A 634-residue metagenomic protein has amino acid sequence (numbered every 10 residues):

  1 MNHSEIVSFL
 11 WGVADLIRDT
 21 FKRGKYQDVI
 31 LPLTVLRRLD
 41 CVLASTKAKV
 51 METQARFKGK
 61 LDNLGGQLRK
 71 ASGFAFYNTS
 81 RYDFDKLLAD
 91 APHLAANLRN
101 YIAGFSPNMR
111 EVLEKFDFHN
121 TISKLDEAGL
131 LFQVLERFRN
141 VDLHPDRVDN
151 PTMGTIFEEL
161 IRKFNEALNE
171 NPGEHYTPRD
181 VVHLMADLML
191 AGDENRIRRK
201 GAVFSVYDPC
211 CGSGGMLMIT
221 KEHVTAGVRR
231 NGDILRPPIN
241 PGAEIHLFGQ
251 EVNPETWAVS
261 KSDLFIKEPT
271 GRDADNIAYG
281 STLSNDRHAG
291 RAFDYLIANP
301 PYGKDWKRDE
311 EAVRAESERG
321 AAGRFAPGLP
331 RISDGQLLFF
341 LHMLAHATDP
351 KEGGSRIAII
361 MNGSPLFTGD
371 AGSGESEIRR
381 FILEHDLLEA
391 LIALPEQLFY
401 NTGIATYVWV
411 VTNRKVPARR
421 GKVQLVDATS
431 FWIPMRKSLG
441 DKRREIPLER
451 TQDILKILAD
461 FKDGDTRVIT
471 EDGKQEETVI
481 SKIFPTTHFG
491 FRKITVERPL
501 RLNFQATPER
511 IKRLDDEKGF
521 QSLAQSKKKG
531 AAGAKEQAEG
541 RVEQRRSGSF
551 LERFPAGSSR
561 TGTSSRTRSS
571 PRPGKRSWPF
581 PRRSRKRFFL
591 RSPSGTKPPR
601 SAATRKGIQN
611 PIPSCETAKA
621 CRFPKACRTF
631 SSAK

Functional and structural regions predicted by a protein language model:
M1-E194, E268, R272, N276-T282 (+3 more regions): Non-catalytic, mostly N-terminal accessory regions of nucleic-acid modification and defense proteins
F9, L16, K25-R38, P254 (+2 more regions): Conserved Class I SAM-dependent methyltransferase catalytic core
T20, K307-E316, A321-G335, S364-G374 (+3 more regions): Short, contiguous acidic/charged loop-to-helix segments that flank catalytic cores in large enzymes
K124, D146, C210, H246-E255 (+8 more regions): Hydrophobic alpha-helical scaffolding
L135-E136, I239-G242, D273-A278, S317-G323 (+3 more regions): Short acidic (Asp/Glu) and glycine-rich catalytic loops that position anionic groups and cofactors
H175-A298, G303-A315, G323, L337 (+6 more regions): Conserved S-adenosyl-L-methionine
T225, F265, P269, P301 (+15 more regions): Hydrophobic alpha-helix feature that most strongly marks membrane-spanning transmembrane helices and their immediate
I378, L383-L388, L398-V468, I511 (+2 more regions): C-terminal, active-site-flanking charged/polar segments
